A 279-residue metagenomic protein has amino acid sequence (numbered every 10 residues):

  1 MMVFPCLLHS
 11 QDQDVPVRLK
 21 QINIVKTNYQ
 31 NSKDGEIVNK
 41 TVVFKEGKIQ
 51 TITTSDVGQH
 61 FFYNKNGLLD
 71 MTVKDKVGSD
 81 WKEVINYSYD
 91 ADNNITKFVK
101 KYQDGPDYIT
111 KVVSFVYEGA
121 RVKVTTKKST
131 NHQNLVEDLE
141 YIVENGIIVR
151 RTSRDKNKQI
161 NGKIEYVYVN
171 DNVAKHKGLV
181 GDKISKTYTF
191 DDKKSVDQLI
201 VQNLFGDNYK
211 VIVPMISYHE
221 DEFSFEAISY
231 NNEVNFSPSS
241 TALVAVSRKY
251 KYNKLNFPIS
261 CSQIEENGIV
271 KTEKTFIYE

Functional and structural regions predicted by a protein language model:
M1-V15: Bacterial Sec-dependent N-terminal signal peptides
Q11-E279: Buried hydrophobic residues that stabilize the cores of well-folded domains
